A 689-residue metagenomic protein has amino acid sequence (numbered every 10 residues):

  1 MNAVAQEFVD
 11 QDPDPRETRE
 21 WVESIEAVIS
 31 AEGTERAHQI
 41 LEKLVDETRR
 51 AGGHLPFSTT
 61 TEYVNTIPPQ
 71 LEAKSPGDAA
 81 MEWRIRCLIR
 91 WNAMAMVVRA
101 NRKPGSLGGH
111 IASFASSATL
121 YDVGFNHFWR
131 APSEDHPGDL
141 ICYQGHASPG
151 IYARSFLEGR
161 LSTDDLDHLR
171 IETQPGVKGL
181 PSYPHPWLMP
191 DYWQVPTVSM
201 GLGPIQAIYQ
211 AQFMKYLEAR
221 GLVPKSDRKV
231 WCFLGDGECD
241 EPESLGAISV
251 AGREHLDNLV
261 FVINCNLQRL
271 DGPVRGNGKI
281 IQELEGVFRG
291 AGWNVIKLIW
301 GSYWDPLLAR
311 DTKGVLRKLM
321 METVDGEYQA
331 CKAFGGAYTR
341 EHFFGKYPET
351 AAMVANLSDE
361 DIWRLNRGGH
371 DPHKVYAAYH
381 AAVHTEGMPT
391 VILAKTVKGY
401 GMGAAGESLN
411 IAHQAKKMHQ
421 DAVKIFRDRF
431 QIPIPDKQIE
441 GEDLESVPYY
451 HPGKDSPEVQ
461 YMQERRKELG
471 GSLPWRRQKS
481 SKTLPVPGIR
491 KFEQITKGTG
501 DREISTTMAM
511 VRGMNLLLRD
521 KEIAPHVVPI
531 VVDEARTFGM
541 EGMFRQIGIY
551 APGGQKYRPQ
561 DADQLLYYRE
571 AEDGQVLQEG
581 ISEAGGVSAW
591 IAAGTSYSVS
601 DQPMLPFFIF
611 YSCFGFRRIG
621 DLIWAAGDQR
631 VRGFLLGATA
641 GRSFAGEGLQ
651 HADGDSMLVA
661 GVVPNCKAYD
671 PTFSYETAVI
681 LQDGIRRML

Functional and structural regions predicted by a protein language model:
N2-E158, S162, F426, E503-D520 (+1 more regions): N-terminal amphipathic, basic-rich helices that act as targeting or association modules
L71-E72, G77-I89, A93-K103, H110-E254 (+4 more regions): Cofactor-binding active-site loop characterized by glycine-rich and histidine/acidic residues
E72-A93, F114, W129-P132, D139-L140 (+2 more regions): Non-catalytic terminal/interface segments that mediate subunit docking, oligomerization, and allosteric communication
G145-P149, W231-E241, N264-R269, G301-W304 (+6 more regions): Acidic, glycine-rich active-site loops and adjacent beta-strand->loop/helix elements that engage anionic groups
Y152-F156, P181, E218, L222 (+12 more regions): Short acidic, glycine/serine/threonine-rich loops at helix termini
R160-E172, G252-N264, G286-W293, W624-G641: A glycine-rich helix N-cap at a beta->alpha junction
C265-K497: Long, well-ordered, tryptophan-enriched scaffold segments
G488, D628-L689: Active-site phosphate/pyrophosphate-binding segments
